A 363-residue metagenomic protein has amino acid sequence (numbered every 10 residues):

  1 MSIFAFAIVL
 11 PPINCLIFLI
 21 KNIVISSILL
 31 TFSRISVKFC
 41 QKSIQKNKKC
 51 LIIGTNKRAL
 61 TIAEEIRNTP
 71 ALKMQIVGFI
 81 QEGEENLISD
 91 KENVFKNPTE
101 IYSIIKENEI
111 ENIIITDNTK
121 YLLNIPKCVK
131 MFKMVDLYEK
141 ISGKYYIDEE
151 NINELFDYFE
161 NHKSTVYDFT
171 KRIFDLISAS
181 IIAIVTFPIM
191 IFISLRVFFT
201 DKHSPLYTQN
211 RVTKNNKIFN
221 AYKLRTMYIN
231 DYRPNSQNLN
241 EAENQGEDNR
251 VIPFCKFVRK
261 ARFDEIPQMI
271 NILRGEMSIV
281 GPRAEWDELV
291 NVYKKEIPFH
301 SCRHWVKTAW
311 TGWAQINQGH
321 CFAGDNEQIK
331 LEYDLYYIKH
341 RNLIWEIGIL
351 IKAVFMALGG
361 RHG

Functional and structural regions predicted by a protein language model:
M1-I52, N56: Aromatic-rich membrane-interfacial microdomains
P12-V24, H162, V166-I177, H340-I344: Structural motif marking the loop-to-transmembrane transition
F32-F187: N-terminal hydrophobic signal-anchor/signal peptide
G54, I113, M131, P188 (+4 more regions): Residue-level signature of catalytic and energy-coupling elements of molecular machines, predominantly ATP/GTP-dependent
E85, Y138-D148, L206-P253, T311-E332: Short, glycine-rich, amphipathic interfacial segments at transmembrane boundaries or analogous
V166-D231, N271, L343, G348-G363: A hydrophobic, helix-centered structural microdomain
N244-K307, I349-A353, A357: A short, structured surface patch at a secondary-structure boundary
R274, I297-G363: C-terminal terminal-structure detector
